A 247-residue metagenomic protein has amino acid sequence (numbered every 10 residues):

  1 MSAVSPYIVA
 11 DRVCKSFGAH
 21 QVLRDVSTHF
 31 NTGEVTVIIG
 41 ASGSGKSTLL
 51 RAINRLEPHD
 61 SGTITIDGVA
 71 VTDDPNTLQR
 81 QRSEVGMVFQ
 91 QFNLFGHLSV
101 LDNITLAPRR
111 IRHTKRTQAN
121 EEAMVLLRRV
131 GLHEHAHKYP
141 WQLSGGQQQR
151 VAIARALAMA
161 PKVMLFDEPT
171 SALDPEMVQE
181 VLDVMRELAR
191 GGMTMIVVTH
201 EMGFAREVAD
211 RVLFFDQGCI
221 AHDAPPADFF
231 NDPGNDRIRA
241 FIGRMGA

Functional and structural regions predicted by a protein language model:
P6-A10, C14-P226: ABC family nucleotide-binding domain
A227-A247: C-terminal boundary and immediately downstream tail of ABC-type ATPase nucleotide-binding domains
